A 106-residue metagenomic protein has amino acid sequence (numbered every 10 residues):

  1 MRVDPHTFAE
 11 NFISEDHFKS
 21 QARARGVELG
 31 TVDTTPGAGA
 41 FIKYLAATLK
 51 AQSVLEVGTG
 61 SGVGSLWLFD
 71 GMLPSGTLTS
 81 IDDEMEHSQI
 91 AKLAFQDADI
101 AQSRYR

Functional and structural regions predicted by a protein language model:
M1-R106: A short alpha-helical cap/connector motif
